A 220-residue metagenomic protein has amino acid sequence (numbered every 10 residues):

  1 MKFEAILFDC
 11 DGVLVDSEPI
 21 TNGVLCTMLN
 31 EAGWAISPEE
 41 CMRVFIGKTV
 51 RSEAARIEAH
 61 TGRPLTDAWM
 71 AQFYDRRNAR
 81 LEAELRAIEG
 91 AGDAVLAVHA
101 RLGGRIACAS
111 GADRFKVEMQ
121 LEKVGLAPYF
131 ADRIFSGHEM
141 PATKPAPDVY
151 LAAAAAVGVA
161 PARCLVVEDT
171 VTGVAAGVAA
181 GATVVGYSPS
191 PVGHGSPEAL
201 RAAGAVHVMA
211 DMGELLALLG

Functional and structural regions predicted by a protein language model:
M1-E4, L96, L102, D113-G220: Asp-based, Mg2+/Mn2+-dependent phosphohydrolase catalytic module
M1-R43, H60: Active-site neighborhood of HAD-like aspartate-dependent phosphohydrolases
D9, V13, S110, D169: Conserved G/P- and acidic residue-centered "switch" motifs that form tight phosphate/ATP-binding loops in soluble
L14, A87, I106, V166-V167: Conserved SAM-binding loop
N22, C26, V50-A55, M70 (+2 more regions): An amphipathic alpha-helix signature
I46-R80, E89, A97, R105: A metal-dependent, Asp-based hydrolase signature
A79-C108, R114, E118: Short, acidic loop-to-helix structural element flanking the phosphoryl-transfer center in phosphate-processing enzymes
